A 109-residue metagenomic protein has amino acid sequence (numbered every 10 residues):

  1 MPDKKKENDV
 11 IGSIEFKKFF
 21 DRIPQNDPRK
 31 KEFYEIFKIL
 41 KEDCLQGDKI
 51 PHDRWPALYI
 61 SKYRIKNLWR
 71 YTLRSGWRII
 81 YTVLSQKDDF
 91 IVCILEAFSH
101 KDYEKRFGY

Functional and structural regions predicted by a protein language model:
M1-E42: Arg/Lys-rich, positively charged N-terminal/basic patches that mediate binding to nucleic acids
M1-E7, K18-R22, I65-Y109: Enriched for short, Lys/Arg-rich terminal
P24-K30, R54-R64, S85-D89: Short, charged helix-to-loop "capping" segments that act as catalytic/coupling loops
F33-Y34, L58, R74, T82: General helical structural elements
E42-Y71: A short, surface-exposed loop/turn module that caps and links secondary-structure elements
